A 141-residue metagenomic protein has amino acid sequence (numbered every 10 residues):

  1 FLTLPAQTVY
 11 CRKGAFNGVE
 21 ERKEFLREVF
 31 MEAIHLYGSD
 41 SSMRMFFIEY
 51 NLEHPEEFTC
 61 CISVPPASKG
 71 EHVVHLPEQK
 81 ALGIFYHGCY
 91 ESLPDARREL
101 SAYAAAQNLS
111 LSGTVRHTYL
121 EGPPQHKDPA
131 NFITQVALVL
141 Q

Functional and structural regions predicted by a protein language model:
F1-Q141: A solvent-exposed interaction/effector surface
